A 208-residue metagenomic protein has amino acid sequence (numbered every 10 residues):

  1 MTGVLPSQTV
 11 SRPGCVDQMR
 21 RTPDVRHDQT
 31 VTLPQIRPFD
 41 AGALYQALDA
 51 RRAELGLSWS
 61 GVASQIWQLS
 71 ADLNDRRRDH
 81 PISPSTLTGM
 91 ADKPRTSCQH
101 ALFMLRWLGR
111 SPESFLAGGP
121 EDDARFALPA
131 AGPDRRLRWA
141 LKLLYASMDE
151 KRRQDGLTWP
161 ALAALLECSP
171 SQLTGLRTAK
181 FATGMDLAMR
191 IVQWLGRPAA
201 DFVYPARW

Functional and structural regions predicted by a protein language model:
M1-T9, C15: N-terminal acidic, proline/glycine-rich, low-complexity intrinsically disordered segments
S11-D72, D122-G156, A200, Y204: A short, Lys/Arg-rich alpha-helix, primarily the initiator
G56-T88, R153-G175: Short alpha-helical DNA-recognition segment
W67, D92, T178-K180, R207: Residue-level detection of the helix-turn-helix DNA-binding "recognition helix"
P81-T86, D92-R106, K180-Q193: Short, basic-rich loop-to-helix N-cap that marks the start of a DNA-contacting helix
C98-L102, R106-F126, G196-W208: Short C-terminal boundary/hinge segments that cap the last helix of small helical domains
